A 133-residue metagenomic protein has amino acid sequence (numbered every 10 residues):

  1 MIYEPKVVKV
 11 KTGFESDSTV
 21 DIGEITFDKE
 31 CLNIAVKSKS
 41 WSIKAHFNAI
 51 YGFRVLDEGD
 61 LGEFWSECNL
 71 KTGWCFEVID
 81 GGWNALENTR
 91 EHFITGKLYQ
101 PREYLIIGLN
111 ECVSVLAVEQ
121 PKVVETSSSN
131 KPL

Functional and structural regions predicted by a protein language model:
M1-L133: Surface-exposed, interaction-prone regions used to assemble/regulate multi-protein complexes
